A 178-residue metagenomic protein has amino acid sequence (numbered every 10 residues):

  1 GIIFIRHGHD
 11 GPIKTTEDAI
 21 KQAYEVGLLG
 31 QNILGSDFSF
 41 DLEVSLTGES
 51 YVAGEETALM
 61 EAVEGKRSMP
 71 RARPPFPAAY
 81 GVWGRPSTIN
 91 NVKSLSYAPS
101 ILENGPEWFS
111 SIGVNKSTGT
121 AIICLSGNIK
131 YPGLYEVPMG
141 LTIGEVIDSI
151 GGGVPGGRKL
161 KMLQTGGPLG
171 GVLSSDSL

Functional and structural regions predicted by a protein language model:
G1: Histidine-anchored nucleotide/phosphate-binding helix
F4-K21, L42, V154-L178: Terminal amphipathic helices with adjacent charged low-complexity linkers/tails
I13-M139, G151-G153: Hydrophobic alpha-helical positions that pack around
V63, N91, G144-E145, L178: General structural signal for secondary-structure boundaries
P138-V146: Short, structural beta-strand-to-alpha-helix junction motif
